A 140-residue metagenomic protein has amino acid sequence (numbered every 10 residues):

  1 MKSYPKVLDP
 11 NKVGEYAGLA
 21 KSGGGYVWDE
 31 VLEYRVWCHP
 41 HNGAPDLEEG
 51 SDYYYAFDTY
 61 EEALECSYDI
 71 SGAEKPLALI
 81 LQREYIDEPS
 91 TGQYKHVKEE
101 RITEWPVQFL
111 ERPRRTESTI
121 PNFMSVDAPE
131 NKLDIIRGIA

Functional and structural regions predicted by a protein language model:
M1-S51, L64, Y85-D87, V107 (+3 more regions): ADP-ribose/NAD+-binding catalytic cleft of ART/PARP-like enzymes
E49-A73: A short, charged, amphipathic alpha-helix used as a generic interaction element across diverse proteins
D69-G138: Short, mixed-charge low-complexity intrinsically disordered segments
